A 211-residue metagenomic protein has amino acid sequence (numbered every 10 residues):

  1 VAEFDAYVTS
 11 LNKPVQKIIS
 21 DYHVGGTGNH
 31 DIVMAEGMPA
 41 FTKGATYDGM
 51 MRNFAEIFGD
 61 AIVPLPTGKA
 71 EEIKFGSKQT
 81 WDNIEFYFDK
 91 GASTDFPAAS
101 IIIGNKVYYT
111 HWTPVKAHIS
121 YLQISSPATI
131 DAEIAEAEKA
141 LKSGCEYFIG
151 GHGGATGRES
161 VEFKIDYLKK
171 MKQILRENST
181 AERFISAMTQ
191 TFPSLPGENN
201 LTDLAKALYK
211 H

Functional and structural regions predicted by a protein language model:
V1, Y22-T27, M38-F41, A92-D95 (+3 more regions): Solvent-exposed loop/turn segments at secondary-structure junctions within structured extracellular/periplasmic domains
A2-D5, I134-A137, I165, A181 (+1 more regions): Extracytoplasmic/secreted envelope proteins and their assembly/folding machinery, especially bacterial periplasmic
A2-S77, L175-R176: Active-site HxH/HxHxD metal-binding segment of metal-dependent hydrolases
Q16-S20, V33-M34, Y87, Y108-T110 (+1 more regions): Structural recognition of the beta-strand scaffold that forms the well-ordered cores of secreted hydrolase catalytic
A45-N53, V63, K142-Y147, G154-H211: Accessory terminal helices/loops
F75-W81, I101, G150: Short acidic-hydrophobic surface loop/beta-edge motif
K78-D95: An acidic, phosphate/nucleotide-engaging active-site surface
A92-K170: Metallo-beta-lactamase
